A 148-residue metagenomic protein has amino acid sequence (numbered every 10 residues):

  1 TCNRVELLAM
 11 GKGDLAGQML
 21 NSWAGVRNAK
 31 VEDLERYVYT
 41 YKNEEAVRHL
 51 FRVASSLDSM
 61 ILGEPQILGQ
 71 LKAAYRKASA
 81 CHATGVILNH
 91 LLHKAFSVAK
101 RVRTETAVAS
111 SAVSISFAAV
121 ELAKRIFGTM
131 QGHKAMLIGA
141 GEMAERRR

Functional and structural regions predicted by a protein language model:
T1-S59: A glycine-rich (often HGG/GG-containing) alpha/beta subdomain
D33-Q131: Glycine/serine-rich phosphate-binding loop and adjoining beta1-alpha1 elements at the start of nucleotide-handling
V120-R148: Glycine-rich phosphate/diphosphate-binding loop of Rossmann-like nucleotide-binding domains
